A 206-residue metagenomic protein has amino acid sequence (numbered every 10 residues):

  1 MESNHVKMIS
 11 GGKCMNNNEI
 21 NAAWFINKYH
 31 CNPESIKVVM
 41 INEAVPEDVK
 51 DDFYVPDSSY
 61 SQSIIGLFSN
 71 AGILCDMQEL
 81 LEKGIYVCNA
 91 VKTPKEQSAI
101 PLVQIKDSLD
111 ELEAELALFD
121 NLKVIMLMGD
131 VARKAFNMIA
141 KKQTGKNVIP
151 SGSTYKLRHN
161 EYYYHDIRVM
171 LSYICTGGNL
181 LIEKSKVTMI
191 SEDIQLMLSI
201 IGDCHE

Functional and structural regions predicted by a protein language model:
M1-S69, Y163, L196-E206: Active-site and ligand/interface coordination hotspots across diverse enzymes and nucleic-acid-associated assemblies
E2-A23, P94-E113, L118, M138 (+1 more regions): C-terminal capping/extension of enzyme domains
H30, M77-E79, H159-E161: Short secondary-structure boundary/capping segments
D51-D52, A135-I139: A short acidic (Asp/Glu
Y54-Q104: Short, surface-exposed acidic-centric catalytic microdomains
V131-R133: Alpha-helix capping/helix-boundary segments
